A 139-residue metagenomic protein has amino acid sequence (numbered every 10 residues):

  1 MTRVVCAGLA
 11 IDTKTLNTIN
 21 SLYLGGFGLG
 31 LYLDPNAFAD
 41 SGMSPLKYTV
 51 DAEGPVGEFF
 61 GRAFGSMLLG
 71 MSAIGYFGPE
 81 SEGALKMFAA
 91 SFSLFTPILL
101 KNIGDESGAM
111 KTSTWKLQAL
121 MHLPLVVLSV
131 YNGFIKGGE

Functional and structural regions predicted by a protein language model:
T2-G26: Cytosolic juxtamembrane helix and N-cap/initiation of the first transmembrane helix
L9-L16, T49-V56, E80-A84, E106-T114: Membrane-interfacial loop-to-transmembrane-helix junctions in polytopic alpha-helical membrane proteins
L16-Y23, F64, F88-S91, T114 (+1 more regions): Hydrophobic alpha-helical transmembrane segments of polytopic
L22-G26, P55-P79, A90-L94: Core segments of alpha-helical transmembrane spans in multipass integral membrane proteins
L22-P55, F60: Hydrophobic transmembrane helix segments
K86-N102, M121-P124: Hydrophobic alpha-helical membrane segments
P97-K116, F134-I135: Membrane-helix boundary connector in multi-pass membrane proteins
P124-E139: Membrane-water interface at the C-terminal end of transmembrane alpha helices
